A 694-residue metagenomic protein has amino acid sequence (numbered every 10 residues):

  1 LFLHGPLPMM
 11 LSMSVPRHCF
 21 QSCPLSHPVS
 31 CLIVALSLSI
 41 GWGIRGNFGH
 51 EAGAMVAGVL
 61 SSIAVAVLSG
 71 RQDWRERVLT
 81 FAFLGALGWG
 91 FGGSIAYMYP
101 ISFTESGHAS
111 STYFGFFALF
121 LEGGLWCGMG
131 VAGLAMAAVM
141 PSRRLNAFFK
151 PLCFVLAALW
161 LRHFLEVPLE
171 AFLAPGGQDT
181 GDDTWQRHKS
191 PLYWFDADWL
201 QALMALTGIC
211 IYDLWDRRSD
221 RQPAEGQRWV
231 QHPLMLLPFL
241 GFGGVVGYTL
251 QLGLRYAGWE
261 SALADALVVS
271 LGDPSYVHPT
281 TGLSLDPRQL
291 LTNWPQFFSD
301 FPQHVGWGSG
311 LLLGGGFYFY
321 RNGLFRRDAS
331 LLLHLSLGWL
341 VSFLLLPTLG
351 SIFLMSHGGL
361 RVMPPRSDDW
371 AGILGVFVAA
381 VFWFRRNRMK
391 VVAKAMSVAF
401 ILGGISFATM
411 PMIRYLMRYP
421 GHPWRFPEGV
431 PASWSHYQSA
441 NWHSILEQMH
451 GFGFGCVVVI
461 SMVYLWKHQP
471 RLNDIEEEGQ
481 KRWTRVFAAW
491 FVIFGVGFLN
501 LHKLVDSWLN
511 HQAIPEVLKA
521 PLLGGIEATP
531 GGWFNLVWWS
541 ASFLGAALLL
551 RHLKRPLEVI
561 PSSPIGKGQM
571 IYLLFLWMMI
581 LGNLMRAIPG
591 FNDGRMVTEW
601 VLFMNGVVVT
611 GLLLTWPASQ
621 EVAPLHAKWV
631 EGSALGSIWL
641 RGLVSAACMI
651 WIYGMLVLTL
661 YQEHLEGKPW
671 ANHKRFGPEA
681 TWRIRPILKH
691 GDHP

Functional and structural regions predicted by a protein language model:
S14-P100, T112-L152, L159-E170, Y193-D213 (+3 more regions): N-terminal signal-anchor module of multipass membrane proteins
C19-A35, E76-G88, M140-W160, D198-L200 (+8 more regions): Cytoplasm-facing juxtamembrane segments at the starts of transmembrane helices in multi-pass membrane proteins
I40-R45, S102, F164-L173, G253-A257 (+6 more regions): Juxtamembrane "helix-exit" motif on the non-cytosolic side of transmembrane helices
V56-A66, L121-A137, W199-D216, G241-V245 (+5 more regions): Hydrophobic cores of alpha-helical transmembrane segments in multi-pass inner/ER membrane proteins, independent
S111-G124, D183-L200, S270-G306, R361-S367 (+2 more regions): Short aromatic-rich membrane-water interface segments that cap or initiate transmembrane helices in multi-pass membrane
G282, M604, H664-P694: Membrane-interface segments at or immediately adjacent to transmembrane helices that form the boundary between
K390-L501: Long, internal scaffold/assembly segments composed of regular secondary structure
E476-G582, R586-D593: Long, charge-rich C-terminal accessory regions
